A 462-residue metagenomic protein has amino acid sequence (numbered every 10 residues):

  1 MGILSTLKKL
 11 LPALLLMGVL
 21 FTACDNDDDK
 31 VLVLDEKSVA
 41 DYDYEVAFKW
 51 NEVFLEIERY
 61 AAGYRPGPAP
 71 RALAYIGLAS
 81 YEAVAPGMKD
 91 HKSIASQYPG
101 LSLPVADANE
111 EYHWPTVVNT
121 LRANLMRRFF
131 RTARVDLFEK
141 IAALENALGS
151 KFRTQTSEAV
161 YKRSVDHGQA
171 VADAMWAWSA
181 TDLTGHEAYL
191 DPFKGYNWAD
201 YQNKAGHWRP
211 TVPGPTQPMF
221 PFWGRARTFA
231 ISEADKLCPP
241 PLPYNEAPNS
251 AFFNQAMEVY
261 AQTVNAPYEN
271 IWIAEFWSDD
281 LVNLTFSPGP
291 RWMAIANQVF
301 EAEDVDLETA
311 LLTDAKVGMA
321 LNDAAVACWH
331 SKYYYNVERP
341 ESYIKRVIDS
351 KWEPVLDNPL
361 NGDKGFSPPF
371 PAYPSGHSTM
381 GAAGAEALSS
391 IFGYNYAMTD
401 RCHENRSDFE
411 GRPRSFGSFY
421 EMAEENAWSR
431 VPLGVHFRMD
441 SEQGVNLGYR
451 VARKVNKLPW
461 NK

Functional and structural regions predicted by a protein language model:
M1-L11: Bacterial N-terminal signal peptides that target proteins for export
L10-G18: Sec-dependent N-terminal signal peptides
V19-A23: C-terminal motif of bacterial Sec signal peptides marking the signal peptidase cleavage site
D25-K462: Acidic/polar surface patches and capping/hinge elements
